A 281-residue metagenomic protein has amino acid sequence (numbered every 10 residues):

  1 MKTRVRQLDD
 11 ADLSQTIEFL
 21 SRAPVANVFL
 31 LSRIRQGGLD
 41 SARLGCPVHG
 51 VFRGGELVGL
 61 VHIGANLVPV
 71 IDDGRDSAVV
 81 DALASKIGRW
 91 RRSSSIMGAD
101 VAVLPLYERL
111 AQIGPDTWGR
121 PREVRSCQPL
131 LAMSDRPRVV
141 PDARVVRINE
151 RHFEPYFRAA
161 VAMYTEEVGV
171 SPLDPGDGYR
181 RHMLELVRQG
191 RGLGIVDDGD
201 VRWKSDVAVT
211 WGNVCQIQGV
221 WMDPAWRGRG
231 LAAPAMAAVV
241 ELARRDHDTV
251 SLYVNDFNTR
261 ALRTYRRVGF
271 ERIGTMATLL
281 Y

Functional and structural regions predicted by a protein language model:
M1-L30, R136-L173: Short amphipathic alpha-helix that is part of the acyltransferase structural core
T3-L8, E18, P24, S32-S95 (+1 more regions): Conserved donor-binding loop and adjoining core beta-sheet/short helix segment in diverse acyl/aminoacyl transferases
S32-R35, I63-A65, P172-V220: A conserved beta-strand-loop-helix scaffold within acyl/acetyltransferase catalytic domains
R53-L57, H62-D142, L279: Acyl-donor-binding surface of acyltransferase catalytic domains
D76-K86, Q218-P224, G228-R244, L262-R267: Conserved acetyl-CoA-binding loop-helix of GNAT-fold acetyltransferases
M97-V103, P224, L252-R263, L279-Y281: Conserved beta-strand-loop-alpha-helix junction that forms the acyl-donor binding cleft
V101-E123, A233, D256-G274: Conserved active-site alpha-helix within GNAT-family acetyltransferase domains
G194-V196, V207-T210, R229-L242, Y253-N255 (+2 more regions): Recognition helices and adjacent regulatory flanks at domain boundaries
